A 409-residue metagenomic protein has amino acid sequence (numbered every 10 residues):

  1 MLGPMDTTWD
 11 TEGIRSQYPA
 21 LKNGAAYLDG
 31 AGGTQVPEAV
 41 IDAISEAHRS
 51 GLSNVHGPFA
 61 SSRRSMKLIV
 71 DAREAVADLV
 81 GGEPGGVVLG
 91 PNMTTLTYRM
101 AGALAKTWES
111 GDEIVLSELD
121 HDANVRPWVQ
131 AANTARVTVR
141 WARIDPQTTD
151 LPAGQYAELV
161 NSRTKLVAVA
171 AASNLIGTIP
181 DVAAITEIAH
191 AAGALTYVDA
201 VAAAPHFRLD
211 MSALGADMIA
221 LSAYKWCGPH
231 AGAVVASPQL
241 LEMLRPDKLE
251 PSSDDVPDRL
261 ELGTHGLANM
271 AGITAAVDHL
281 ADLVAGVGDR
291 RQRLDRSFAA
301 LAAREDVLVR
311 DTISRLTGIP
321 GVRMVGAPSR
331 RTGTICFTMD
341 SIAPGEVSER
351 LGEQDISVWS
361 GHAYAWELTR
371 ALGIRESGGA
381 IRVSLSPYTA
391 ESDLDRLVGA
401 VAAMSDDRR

Functional and structural regions predicted by a protein language model:
M1-R409: Pyridoxal 5′-phosphate
